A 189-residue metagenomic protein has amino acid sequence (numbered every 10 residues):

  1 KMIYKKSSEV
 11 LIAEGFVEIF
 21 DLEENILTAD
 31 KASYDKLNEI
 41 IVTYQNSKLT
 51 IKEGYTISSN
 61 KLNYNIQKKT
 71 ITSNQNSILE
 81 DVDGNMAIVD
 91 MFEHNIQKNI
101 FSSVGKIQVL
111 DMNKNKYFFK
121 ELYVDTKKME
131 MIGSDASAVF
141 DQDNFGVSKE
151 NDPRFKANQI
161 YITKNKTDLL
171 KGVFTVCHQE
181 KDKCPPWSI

Functional and structural regions predicted by a protein language model:
K1-I189: Structural signature for solvent-exposed beta-strand/loop edge elements and short helix-capping sites, enriched
